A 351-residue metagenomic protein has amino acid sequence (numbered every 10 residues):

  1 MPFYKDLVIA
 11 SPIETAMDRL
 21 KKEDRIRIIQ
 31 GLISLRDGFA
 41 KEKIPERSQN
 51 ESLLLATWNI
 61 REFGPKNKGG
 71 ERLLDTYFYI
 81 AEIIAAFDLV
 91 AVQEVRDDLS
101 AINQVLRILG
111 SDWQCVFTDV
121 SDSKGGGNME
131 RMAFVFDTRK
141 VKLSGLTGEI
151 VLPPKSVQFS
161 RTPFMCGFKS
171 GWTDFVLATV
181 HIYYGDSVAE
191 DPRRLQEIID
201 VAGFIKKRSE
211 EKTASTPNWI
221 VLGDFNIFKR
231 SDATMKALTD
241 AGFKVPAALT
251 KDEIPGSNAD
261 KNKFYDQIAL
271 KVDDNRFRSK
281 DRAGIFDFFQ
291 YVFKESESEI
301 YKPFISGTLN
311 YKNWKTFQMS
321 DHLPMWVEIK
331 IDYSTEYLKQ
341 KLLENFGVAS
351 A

Functional and structural regions predicted by a protein language model:
M1-E42, L99, E210-N218, I227-A351: Metal-dependent phosphoester-hydrolase catalytic domains
G31-L32, L89-D174: Structured beta-strand-rich core segments of catalytic domains in phosphoester-bond hydrolases
I44-L55, R139-K142, Q158-Y184, T335: Beta-strand-turn-beta hairpins that frame and shape the catalytic cleft of phosphate-ester-processing enzymes
E46-E51, I83-A85, I108-G110, G125-M129 (+6 more regions): Extracellular/periplasmic catalytic domains that process cell-envelope and extracellular macromolecules
L55-I60, I80-N103, V135, C166 (+3 more regions): Active-site beta-strand/loop signature of hydrolases that rely on acidic residues for catalysis
W58-R61, V92-R96, F117-S121, D137-T138 (+6 more regions): Active-site-proximal beta-strand/loop segments in catalytic clefts of secreted hydrolases
I60-L74, D186-R193: Acidic/histidine-rich helix-loop elements that form or flank divalent-metal/phosphate-binding sites at the catalytic
F164, F168-N258: Extracytoplasmic, non-cytosolic globular domains
